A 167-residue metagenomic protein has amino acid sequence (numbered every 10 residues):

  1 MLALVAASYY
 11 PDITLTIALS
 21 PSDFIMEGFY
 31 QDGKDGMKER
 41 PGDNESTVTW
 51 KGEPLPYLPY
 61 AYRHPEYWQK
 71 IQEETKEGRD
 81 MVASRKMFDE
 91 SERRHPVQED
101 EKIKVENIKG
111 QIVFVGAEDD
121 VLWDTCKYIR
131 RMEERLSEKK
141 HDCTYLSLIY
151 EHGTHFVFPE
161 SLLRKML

Functional and structural regions predicted by a protein language model:
L2-P11, T16-I17: Short glycine-enriched nucleophile-adjacent loop and the immediately C-terminal alpha-helix near the catalytic center
P11-L15, K109-Q111, C143-T144: Loop/turn elements at helix/coil->beta-strand transitions in domains of secreted/extracellular proteins
I17-S20, V115, Y150-E151: Alpha/beta-hydrolase-fold catalytic nucleophile elbow
I17-V105: Accessory cap/linker subdomain of secreted extracellular hydrolases
I108, F114-D120: Short beta-strand/loop motif that positions the catalytic acidic residue of the alpha/beta-hydrolase fold
V113, L136-L167: Catalytic histidine neighborhood in serine/cysteine hydrolases with alpha/beta-hydrolase-type architecture
E118-V121, H152-T154: Acidic beta-to-alpha connecting loop that harbors the catalytic carboxylate
V121-R131, K140, F158: Conserved alpha/beta-hydrolase "acid-adjacent" motif
